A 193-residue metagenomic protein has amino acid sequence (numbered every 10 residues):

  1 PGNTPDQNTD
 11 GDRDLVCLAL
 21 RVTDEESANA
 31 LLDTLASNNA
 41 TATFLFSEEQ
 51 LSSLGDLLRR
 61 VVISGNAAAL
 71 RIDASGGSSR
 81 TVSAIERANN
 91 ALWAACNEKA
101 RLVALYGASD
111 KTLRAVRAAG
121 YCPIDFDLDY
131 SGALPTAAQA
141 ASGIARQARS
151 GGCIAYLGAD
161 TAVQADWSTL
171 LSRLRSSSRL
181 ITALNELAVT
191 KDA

Functional and structural regions predicted by a protein language model:
P1-R87, A91, A100, S109 (+1 more regions): Active-site beta->alpha N-cap acidic-glycine motif
D10, D33-N39, L51-S53, A162-A193: C-terminal domain-boundary segment and adjacent tail
D14-L15, N38-T43, I63-A69, N97-L102 (+3 more regions): Loop/turn elements at helix/coil->beta-strand transitions in domains of secreted/extracellular proteins
T34, A91-A94, G143-R146: A generic secondary-structure signal
L70, L105, F126, Y156-L157: Conserved beta-strand positions
K99, T112-R146, S178-D192: His/Asp/Glu-enriched short active-site or ligand-binding loop at hydrolase and phosphoryl-transfer sites
L102-G107, N185: Aromatic-lined carbohydrate-recognition surfaces of secreted/lumenal glycan-active proteins
A141, G152-A165: Catalytic cysteine-centered active loop of the rhodanese-like fold, especially the PTP/DSP P-loop
